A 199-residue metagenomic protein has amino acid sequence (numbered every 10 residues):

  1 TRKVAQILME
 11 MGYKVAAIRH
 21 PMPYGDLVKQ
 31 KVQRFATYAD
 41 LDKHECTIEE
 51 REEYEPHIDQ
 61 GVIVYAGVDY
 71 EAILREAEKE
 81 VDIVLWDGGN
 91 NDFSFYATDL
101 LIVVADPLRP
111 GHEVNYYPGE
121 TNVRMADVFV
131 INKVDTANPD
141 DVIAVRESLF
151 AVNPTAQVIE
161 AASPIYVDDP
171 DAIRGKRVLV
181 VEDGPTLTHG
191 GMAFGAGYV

Functional and structural regions predicted by a protein language model:
R2-V130, V134-F150, Q157, I165-V199: Flexible phosphate-sensing "switch/lid" loops adjacent to ATP/NTP-binding sites across phosphate-transfer
